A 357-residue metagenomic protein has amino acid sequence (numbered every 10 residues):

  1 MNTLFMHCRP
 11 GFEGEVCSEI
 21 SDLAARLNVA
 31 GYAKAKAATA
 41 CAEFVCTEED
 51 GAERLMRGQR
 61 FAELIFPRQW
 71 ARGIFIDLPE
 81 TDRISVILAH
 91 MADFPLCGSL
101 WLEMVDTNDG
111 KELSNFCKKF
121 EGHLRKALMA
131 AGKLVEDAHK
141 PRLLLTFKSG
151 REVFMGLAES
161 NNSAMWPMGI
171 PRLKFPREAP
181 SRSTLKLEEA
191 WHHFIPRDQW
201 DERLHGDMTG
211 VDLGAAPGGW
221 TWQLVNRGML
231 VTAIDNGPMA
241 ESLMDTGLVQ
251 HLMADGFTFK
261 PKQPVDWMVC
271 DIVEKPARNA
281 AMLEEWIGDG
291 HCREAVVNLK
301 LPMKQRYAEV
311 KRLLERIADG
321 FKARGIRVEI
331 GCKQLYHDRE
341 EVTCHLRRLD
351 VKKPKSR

Functional and structural regions predicted by a protein language model:
M1-R357: SAM-dependent transferase fold signal centered on methyltransferase-like domains, encompassing both Class I
